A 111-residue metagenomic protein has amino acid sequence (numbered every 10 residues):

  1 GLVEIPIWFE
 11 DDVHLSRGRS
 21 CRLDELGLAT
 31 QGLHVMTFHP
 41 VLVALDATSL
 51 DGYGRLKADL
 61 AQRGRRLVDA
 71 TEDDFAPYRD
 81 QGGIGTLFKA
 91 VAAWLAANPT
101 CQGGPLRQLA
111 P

Functional and structural regions predicted by a protein language model:
G1-P111: Terminal accessory/targeting
